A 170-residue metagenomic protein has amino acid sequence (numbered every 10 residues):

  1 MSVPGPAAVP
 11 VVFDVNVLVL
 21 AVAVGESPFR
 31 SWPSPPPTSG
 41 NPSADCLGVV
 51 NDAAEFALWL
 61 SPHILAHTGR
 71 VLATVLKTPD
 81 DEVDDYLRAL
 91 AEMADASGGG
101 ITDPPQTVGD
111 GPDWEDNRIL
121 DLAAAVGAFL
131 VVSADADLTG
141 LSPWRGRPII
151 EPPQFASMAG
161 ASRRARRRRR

Functional and structural regions predicted by a protein language model:
M1-L58: Short, well-structured N-terminal submotif of metal-dependent ribonuclease cores
V12, V131-V132: Structural motif
V15, P62, A134-A136: Short secondary-structure boundary segments
L20-V22, V71, L141, M158-A159: Residues that scaffold the ATP/ADP-binding catalytic core of kinase and kinase-like folds
L47-Q106: PIN-domain endoribonuclease scaffold, especially VapC-family toxins
V50, L122, L141: Hydrophobic/aromatic ligand-binding patch that stacks against planar heteroaromatic rings of cofactors or nucleotides
A91-L130: Active-site neighborhoods of divalent-metal-dependent phosphate/nucleic-acid chemistry enzymes
G109, D113, F129-L130, A136-R170: Acidic, PIN/NYN-like endoribonuclease modules and their adjacent C-terminal/linker elements
